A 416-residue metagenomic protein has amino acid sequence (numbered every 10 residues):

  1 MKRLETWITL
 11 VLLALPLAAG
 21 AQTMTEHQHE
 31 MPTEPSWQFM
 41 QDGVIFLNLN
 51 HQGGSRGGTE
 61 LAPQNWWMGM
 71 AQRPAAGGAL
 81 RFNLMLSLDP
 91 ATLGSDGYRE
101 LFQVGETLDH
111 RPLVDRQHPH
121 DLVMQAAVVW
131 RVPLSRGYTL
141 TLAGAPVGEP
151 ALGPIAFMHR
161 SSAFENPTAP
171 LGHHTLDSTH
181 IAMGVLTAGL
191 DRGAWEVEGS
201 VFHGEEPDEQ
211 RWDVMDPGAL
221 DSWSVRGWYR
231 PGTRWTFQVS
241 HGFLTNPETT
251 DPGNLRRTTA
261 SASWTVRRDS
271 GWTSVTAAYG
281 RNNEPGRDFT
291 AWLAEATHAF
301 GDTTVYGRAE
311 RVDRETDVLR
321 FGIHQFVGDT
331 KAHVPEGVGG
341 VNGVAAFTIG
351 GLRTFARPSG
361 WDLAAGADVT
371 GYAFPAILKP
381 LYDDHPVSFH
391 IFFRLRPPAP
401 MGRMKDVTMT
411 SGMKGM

Functional and structural regions predicted by a protein language model:
W37, T59-W67, H120-A126, H180-L186 (+7 more regions): Residues that define the transmembrane beta-barrel architecture of outer-membrane proteins
Q41-G43, L80-L84, L142-G144, A188 (+9 more regions): Membrane-embedded beta-strand positions of outer-membrane beta-barrel proteins
I45-G53, L86-T92, G144-P150, R192-A194 (+9 more regions): Transmembrane beta-strands of outer-membrane beta-barrel pores
W67-R73, A126-V132, L186-R192, G199 (+6 more regions): Residues on the lipid-exposed face of transmembrane beta-strands in outer-membrane beta-barrel proteins
A76-R81, R136-L140, L190, A194-E198 (+5 more regions): Repeated loop/turn-to-beta-strand initiation elements of outer-membrane beta-barrel proteins
G94-W228, K331-E336: Surface-exposed coil loops of outer-membrane beta-barrel proteins
H241-T250, S274-G286, A291-T297, D302-P358 (+2 more regions): Outer membrane beta-barrel transmembrane domains
I349, D383-M416: Outer-membrane beta-barrel "beta-signal"
